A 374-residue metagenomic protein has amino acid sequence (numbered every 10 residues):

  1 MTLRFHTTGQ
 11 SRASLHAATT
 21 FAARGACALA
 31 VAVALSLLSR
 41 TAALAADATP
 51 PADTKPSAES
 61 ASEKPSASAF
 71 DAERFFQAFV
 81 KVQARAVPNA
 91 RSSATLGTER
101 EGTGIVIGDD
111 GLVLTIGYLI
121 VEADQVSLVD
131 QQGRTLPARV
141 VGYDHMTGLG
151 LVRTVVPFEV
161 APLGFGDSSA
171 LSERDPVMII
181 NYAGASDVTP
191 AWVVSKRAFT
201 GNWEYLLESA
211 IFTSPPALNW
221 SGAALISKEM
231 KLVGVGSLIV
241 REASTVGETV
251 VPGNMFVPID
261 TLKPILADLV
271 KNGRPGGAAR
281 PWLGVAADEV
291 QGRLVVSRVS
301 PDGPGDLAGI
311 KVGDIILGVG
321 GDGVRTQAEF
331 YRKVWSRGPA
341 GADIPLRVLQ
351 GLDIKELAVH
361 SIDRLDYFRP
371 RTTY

Functional and structural regions predicted by a protein language model:
G25-R40: Bacterial N-terminal signal peptides
A45-Y118, Q125, S172-V177, A267-D268 (+2 more regions): N-terminal activation segment of mature serine protease catalytic domains
P50-K55, E63-A72, V160, S186 (+5 more regions): C-terminal cap/linker of serine protease catalytic domains
F79-K81, V113-I116, E173-A183, T213 (+1 more regions): Active-site-proximal beta-strands of protease catalytic cores
V87-N89, G108-V188, P215, N219 (+5 more regions): Conserved active-site neighborhood of the chymotrypsin/trypsin-like protease fold
G97, L119, A161-E208, R241-V246 (+1 more regions): Flexible, gly/ser-rich surface segments that form the specificity/activation loops bordering the active-site cleft
D167-S168, A223-A224, E229, P304-I315 (+1 more regions): A short glycine-leucine-enriched loop at secondary-structure breakpoints that most characteristically corresponds
P216-N219, D268-K333, L349, D353-H360 (+1 more regions): PDZ/PDZ-like groove recognition
